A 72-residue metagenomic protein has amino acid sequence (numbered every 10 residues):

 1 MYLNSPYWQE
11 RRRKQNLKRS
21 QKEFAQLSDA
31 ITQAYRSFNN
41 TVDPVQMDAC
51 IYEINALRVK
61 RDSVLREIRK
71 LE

Functional and structural regions predicted by a protein language model:
M1-E72: Charge-rich amphipathic alpha-helical interaction elements
